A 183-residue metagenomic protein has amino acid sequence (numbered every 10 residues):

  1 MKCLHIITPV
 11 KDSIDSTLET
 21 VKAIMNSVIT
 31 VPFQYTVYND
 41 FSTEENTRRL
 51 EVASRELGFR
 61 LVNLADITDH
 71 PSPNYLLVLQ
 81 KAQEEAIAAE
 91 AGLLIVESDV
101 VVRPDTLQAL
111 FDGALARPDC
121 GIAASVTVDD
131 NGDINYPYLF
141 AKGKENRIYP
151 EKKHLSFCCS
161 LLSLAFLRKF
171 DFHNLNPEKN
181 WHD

Functional and structural regions predicted by a protein language model:
K22-F33: Short, acidic, metal-binding catalytic loop of nucleotide-sugar glycosyltransferases
Y38-L50: A conserved acidic beta->alpha catalytic loop
E56-A89: Active-site-proximal specificity loops/subdomain of glycosyltransferases
E90-V101: Short beta-strand-to-loop acidic/aromatic patch adjacent to the donor-nucleotide binding site
D105-I122: Conserved donor-nucleotide/metal-binding helix-loop-beta segment in metal-dependent transferases, i.e., the alpha-helix
A123-P137: Short beta-strand-to-loop element that shapes/binds the nucleotide-sugar donor at the catalytic cleft/hinge
G143-L164, N180: A recurrent flexible, glycine/aromatic-enriched loop bordering the glycosyltransferase active site that acts as
D171-D183: Donor nucleotide-sugar recognition loop
